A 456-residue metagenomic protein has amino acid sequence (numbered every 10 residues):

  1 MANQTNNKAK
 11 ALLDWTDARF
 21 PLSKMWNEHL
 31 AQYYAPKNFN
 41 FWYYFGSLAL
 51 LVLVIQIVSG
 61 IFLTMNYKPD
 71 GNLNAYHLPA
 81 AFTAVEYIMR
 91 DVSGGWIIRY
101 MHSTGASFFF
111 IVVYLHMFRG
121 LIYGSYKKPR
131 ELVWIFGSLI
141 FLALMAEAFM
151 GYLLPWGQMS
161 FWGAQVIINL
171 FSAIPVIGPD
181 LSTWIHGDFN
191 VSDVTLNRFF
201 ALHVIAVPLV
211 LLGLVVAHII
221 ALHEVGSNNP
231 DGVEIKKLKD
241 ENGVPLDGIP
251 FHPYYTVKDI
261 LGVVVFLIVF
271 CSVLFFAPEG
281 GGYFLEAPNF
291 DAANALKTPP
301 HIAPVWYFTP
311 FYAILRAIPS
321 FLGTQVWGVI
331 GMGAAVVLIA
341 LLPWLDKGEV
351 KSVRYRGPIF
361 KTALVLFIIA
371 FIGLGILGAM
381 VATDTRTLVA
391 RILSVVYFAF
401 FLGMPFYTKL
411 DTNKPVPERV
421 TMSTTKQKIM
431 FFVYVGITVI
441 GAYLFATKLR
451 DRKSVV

Functional and structural regions predicted by a protein language model:
M1-A9, G232-P245: Terminal, Lys/Arg-rich, intrinsically disordered segments and adjacent short helical elements of membrane-protein
M1-M65: Hydrophobic alpha-helical membrane-insertion signals
F20-E28, V194-N197, A379-V389, V416-V420: Extended, aromatic/histidine-rich regions of cofactor-dependent oxidoreductases associated with respiratory
K24-Y44, I122, D188-T195, D240-Y255 (+1 more regions): Cytosolic juxtamembrane amphipathic/interface segments immediately preceding and feeding into a transmembrane helix
F45-K68, L73, A80, E86-I177 (+6 more regions): Hydrophobic cores of alpha-helical transmembrane segments in multi-pass integral membrane proteins
V176-G187: A short, charged helix-loop
H186-V210, L214, L222, N229-G232: Functional cores that coordinate and move charged inorganic groups
K453-V456: Conserved small/polar residues in nucleotide/adenosyl-binding loops
